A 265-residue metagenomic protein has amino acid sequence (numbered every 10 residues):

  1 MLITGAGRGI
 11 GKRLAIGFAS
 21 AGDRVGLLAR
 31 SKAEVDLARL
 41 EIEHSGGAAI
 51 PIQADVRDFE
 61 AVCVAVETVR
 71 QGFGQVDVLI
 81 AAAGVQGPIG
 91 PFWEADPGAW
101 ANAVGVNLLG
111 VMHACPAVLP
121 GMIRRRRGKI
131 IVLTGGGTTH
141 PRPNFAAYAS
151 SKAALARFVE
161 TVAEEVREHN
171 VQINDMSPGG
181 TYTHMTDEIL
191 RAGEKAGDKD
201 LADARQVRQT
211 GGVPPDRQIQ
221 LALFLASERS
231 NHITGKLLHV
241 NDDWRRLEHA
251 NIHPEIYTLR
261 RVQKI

Functional and structural regions predicted by a protein language model:
G7-G9: Conserved glycine-rich cofactor-binding loop
A21-L37: Conserved glycine-rich Rossmann-like NAD(P)H-binding loop of the short-chain dehydrogenase/reductase
A33, Q53-A65, P97: The beta1-alpha1 cofactor-binding region of Rossmann-like NAD(H)/NADP(H)-dependent oxidoreductases
C63, Q86-A101, R124, N144-A147: Conserved mid-core segment of classical short-chain dehydrogenase/reductases
W93-M112, R127, I131, L155: Catalytic Tyr-X3-Lys loop
C115, S151: Active-site helix of classical SDR
P120, E164-E165: Alpha-helical segment proximal to the catalytic Tyr-Lys
D175, K195-I265: C-terminal helical subdomain
